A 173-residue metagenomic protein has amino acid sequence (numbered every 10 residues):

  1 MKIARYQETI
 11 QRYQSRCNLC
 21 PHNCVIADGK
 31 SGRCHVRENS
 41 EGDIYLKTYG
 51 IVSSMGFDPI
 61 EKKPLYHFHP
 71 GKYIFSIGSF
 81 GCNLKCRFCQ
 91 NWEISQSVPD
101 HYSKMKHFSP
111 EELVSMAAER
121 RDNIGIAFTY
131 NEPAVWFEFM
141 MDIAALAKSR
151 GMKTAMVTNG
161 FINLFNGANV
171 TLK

Functional and structural regions predicted by a protein language model:
M1-E8, R16, H67-P70: Short Cys/His-rich Zn2+-coordinating modules
M1-I10, N23-G56: A broadly conserved sequence feature marking short terminus-proximal activation segments in nucleic acid-centric
Q7, Q11-Q14, Q90, Q96: Residue-identity detector for glutamine
S15-R37, F80-W92: Local cysteine-cluster metal-coordination motifs and their immediate loop/turn environment, predominantly Fe-S cluster
N39-L172: Conserved Radical SAM active-site core
